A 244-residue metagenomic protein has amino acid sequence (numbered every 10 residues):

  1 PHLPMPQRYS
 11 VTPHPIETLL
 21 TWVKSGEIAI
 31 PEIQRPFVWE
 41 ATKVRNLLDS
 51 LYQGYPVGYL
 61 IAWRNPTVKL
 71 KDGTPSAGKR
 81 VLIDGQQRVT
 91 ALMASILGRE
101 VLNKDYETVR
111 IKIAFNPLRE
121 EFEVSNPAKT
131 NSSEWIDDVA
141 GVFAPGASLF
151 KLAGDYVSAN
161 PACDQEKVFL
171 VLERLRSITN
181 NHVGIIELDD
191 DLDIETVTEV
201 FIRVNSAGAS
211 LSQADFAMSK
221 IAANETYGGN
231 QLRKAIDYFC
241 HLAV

Functional and structural regions predicted by a protein language model:
M5-V244: Basic- and aromatic-enriched surface patches that contact anionic nucleotides/nucleic acids
